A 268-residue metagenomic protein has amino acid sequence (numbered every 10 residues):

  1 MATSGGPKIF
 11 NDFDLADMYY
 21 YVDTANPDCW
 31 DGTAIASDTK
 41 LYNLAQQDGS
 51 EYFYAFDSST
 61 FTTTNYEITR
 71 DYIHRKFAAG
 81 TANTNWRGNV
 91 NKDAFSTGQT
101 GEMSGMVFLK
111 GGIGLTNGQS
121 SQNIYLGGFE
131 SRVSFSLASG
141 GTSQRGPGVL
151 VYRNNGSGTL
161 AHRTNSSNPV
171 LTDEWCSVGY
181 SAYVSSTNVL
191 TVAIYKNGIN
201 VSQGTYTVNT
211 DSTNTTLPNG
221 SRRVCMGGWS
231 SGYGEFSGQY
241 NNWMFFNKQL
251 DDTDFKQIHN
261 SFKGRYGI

Functional and structural regions predicted by a protein language model:
M1-N85, F255-I268: Extracytoplasmic low-complexity segments
G5, T216-N241: Extracellular glycan-interaction patches encoded by glycine-rich segments
Y19, W86-G114, S131-L137, G179 (+1 more regions): A carbohydrate-recognition surface predominantly in extracellular/luminal proteins
Y72-S96, R132, G156-S166: Secreted extracellular polysaccharide-interacting domains
S121-V151: Glycan-recognition/cleft segments
L150-S177: Short, aromatic/His-centered strand-loop micro-motif at the edge of beta-sheets
D173-S185, V192-I194: Short tryptophan-centered beta-strand motifs in secreted/extracellular beta-sheet-rich domains of glycan-recognition
K196-S221: Short, solvent-exposed beta-strand-to-loop segments that form ligand-recognition rims of beta-rich domains
